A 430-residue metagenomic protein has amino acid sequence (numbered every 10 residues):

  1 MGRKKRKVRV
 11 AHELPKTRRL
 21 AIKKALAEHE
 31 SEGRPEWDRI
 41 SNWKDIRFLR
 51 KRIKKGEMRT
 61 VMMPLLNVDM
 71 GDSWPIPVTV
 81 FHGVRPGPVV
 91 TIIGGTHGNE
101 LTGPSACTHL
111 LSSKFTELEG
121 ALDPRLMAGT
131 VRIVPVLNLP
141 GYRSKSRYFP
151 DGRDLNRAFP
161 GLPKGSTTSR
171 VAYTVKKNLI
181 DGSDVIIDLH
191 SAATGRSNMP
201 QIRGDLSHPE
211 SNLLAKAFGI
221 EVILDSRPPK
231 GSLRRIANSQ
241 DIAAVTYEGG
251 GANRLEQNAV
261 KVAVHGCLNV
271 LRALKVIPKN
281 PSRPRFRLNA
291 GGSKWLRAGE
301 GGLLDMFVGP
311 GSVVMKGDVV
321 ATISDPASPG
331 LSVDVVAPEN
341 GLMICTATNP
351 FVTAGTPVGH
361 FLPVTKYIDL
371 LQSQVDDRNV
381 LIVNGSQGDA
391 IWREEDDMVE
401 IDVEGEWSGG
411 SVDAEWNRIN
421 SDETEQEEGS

Functional and structural regions predicted by a protein language model:
G2-S430: Structured catalytic-domain cores with a bias toward divalent-metal coordination
